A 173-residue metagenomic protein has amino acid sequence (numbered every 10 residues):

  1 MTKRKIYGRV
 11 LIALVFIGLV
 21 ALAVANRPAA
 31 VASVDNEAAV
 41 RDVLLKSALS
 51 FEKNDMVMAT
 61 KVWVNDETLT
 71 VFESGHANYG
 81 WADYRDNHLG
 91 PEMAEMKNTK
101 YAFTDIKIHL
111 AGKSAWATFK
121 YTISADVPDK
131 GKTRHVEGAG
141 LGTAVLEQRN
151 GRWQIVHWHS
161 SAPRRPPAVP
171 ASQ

Functional and structural regions predicted by a protein language model:
T2-I12: Bacterial N-terminal signal peptides that target proteins for export
R9, V15-V62, Q154, V169-Q173: Short, low-complexity N-terminal intrinsically disordered segments enriched in polar/charged residues
E52, I123-D129, L146: Beta-strand elements of well-folded, non-transmembrane domains
M56-L110, V136-E137: A solvent-exposed, acidic/Ser-Thr-rich amphipathic alpha-helical stretch
Y84, L89, F103-I108, Y121-I123 (+2 more regions): Hydrophobic/aromatic beta-strand elements that line small-molecule binding cavities or substrate pockets in beta-rich
E95-M96, S124-H135: Short, cysteine-centered beta-strand-loop-beta hairpins and adjacent loop/turn segments enriched in charged/polar
K113-A125: A short hydrophobic beta-strand element
W116, G138-V169: Short beta-strand edge/turn micro-motifs at domain boundaries
